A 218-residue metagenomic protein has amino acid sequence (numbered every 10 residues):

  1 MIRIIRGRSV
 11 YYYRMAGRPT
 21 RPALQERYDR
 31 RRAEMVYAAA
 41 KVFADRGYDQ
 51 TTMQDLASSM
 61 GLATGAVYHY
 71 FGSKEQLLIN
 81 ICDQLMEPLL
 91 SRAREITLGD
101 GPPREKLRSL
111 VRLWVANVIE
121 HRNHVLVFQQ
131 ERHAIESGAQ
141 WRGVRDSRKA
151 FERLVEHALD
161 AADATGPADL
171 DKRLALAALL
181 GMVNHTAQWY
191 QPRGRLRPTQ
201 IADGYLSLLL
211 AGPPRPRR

Functional and structural regions predicted by a protein language model:
M1-R30, K41, R217-R218: N-terminal intrinsically disordered/low-complexity leader segments
D29, A33, Y37, K41 (+11 more regions): Generic detection of well-ordered alpha-helical segments
R30, E34, A38, V42-Q76 (+1 more regions): Helix-turn-helix
D45-D49, D100, H121, T165: Short coil/turn segments at alpha/beta junctions that flank glycine-rich nucleotide-binding fingerprints
N80, R94-N123, L176-L179: Hydrophobic alpha-helical connector segments
E87-L90, G138-A164, R173-A177, Q200-D203: Amphipathic alpha-helical packing segments from all-alpha helical-bundle domains
V115-E156, Q188-Y190: Short secondary-structure transition hinges
A116-E120, A161, L176-L196, L209-R218: Amphipathic C-terminal alpha-helical segment
